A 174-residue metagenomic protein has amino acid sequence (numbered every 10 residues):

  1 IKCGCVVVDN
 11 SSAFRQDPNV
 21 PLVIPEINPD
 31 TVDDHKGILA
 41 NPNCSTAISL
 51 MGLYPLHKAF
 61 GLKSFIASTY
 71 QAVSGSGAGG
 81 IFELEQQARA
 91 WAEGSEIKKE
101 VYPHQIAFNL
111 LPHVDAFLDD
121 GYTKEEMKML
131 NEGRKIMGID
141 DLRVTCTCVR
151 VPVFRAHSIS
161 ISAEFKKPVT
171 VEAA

Functional and structural regions predicted by a protein language model:
I1-I106, L142-R143: N-terminal Rossmann-like NAD(P) cofactor-binding subdomain of oxidoreductases, focused on the glycine-rich
V73-A174: Charged docking surfaces used in two-component/phosphorelay signaling
